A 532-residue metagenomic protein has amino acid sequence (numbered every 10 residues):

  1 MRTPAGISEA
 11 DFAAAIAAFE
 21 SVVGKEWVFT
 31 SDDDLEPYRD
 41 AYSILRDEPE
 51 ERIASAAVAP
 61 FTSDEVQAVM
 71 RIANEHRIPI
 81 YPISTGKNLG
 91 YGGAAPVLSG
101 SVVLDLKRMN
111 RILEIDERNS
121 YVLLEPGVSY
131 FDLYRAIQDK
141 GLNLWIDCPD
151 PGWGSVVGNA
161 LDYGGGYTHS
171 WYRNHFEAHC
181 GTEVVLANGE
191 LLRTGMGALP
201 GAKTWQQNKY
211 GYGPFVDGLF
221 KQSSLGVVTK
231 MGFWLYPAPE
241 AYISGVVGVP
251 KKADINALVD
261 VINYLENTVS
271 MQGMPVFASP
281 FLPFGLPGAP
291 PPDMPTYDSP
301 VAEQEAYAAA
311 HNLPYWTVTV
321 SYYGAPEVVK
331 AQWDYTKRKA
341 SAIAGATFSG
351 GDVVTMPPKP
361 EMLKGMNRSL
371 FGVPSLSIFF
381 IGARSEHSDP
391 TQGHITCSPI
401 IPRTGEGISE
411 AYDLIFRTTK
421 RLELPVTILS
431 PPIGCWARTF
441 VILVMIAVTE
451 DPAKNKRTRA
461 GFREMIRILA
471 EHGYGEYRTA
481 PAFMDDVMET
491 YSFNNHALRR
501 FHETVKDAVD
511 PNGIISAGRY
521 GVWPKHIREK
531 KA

Functional and structural regions predicted by a protein language model:
R2-E9, A14-A17, K25, D40 (+8 more regions): Conserved glycine-rich FAD pyrophosphate-binding loop
T3-G6, S55-P60, V122-L124, G245-G248 (+3 more regions): Short cationic amphipathic helices and targeting signals
A17-K25, E75-I78, Q138-L142, V184-L191 (+10 more regions): Generic secondary-structure signature for well-ordered alpha-helical cores
I44-I53, A94-S129, W171, L235: Glycine-/small-residue-rich beta-strand-loop submotif within the FAD-binding core of flavoenzymes
E65-A68, D132, K252-V259, P326-Y335 (+2 more regions): Short, conserved charged micro-motifs
N110-E117, T229-A241, H311-L313, R384-I395: Residues forming anionic-ligand binding surfaces in small-molecule and nucleic-acid pockets of primarily soluble enzymes
I112-I115, L124-T268, A532: FAD-binding subdomain of flavoenzyme oxidoreductases
V216, G232-F233, I243-D254, L258-G372: C-terminal cap/substrate-recognition region of VAO/PCMH-type FAD-linked oxidoreductases
